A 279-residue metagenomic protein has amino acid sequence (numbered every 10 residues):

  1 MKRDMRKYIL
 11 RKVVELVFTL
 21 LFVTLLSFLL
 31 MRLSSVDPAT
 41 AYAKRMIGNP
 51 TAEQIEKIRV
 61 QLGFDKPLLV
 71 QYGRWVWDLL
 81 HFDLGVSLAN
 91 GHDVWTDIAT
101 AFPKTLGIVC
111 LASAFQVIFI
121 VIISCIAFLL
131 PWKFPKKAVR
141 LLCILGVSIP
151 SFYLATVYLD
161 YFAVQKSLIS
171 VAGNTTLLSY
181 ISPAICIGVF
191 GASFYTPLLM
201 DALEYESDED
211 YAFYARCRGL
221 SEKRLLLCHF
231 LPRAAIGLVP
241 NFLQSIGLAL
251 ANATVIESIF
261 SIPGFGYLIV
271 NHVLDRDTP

Functional and structural regions predicted by a protein language model:
M1-L16, W132-K136: Transmembrane alpha-helical segments of polytopic membrane transport and secretion proteins
K2, F64-V121: An internal, D/E-rich "acidic patch" concept
M5, V13, V17-L30, L106 (+6 more regions): Generic alpha-helical transmembrane segments of integral inner-membrane proteins, especially permease/transport modules
R6, I98, F102-P135, S151 (+1 more regions): Alpha-helical transmembrane segments of integral membrane proteins, especially multi-pass inner/plasma-membrane
L20-L69, S167-T176, S182: Hydrophobic alpha-helical transmembrane segments of membrane transport/permease proteins and related membrane-embedded
L26-S35, G63, W77, L141-S170 (+1 more regions): Membrane-water interface segments at the C-terminal ends of transmembrane alpha-helices in multi-pass inner-membrane
S27, M31, S35, A39 (+5 more regions): Membrane-water interface at transmembrane helix exits
P50-H81, I181, F260-L274: Short hydrophobic, aromatic-rich alpha-helical segments embedded in or entering the lipid bilayer of multi-pass
